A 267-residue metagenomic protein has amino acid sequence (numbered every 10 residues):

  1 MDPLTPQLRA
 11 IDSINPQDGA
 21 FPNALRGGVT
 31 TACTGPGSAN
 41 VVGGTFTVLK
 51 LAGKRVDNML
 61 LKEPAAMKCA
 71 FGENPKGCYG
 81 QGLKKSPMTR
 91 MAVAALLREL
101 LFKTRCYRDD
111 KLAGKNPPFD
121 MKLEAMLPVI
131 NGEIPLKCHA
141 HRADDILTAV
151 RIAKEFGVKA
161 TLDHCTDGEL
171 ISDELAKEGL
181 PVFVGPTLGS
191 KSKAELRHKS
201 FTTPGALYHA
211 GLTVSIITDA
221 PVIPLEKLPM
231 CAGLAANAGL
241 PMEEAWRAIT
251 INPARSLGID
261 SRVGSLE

Functional and structural regions predicted by a protein language model:
M1-P22: Aromatic/His-enriched, Gly/Pro-containing loop or helix-boundary segments that lie immediately adjacent to catalytic
T5, P135, A176-K177, V184-G189 (+1 more regions): His/Asp/Glu-enriched, well-ordered alpha-helical/loop segment that forms or immediately abuts the divalent-metal
Q17-A20, L25-A160: Polyanionic/metal-chelating signatures
P22, L127, L147-V150, D173 (+3 more regions): Alpha-helical segments flanking ligand/cofactor-binding loops in enzyme cores
C33, K137, T161-D163, F183 (+1 more regions): Structural detector of well-ordered beta-strand residues that form the stable sheet scaffold of enzyme domains
G72, H141-A143, C165-D167, T187-G189 (+1 more regions): Active-site beta-loop-alpha junctions enriched in small/polar residues
P118-F119, C138-R142, D163-T166, S192-F201: A general structural motif
D167-E178: Active-site-adjacent beta->alpha loops and helix N-cap segments on the catalytic face of soluble alpha/beta enzymes
